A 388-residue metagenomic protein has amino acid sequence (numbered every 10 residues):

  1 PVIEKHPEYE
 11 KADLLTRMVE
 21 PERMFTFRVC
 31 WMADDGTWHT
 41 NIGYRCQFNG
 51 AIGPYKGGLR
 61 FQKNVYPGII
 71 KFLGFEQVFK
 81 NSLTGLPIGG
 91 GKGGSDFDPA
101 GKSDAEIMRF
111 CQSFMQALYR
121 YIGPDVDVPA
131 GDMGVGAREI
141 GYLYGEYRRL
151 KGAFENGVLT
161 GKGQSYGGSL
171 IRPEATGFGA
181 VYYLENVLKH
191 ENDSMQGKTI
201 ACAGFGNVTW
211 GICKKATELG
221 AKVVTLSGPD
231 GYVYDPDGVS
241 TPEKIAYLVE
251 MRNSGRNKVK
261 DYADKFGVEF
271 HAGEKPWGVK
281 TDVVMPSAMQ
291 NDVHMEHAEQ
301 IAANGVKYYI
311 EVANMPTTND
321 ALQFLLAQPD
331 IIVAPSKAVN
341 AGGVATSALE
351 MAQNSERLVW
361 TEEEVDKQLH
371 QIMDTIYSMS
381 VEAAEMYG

Functional and structural regions predicted by a protein language model:
P1-R28: Short, Gly/Pro- and small/polar-rich lid/capping loops
E8, V187-L188, A302-G388: Adenosine-phosphate binding glycine-rich loop
T26-P99: Glycine-rich, N-terminal phosphate-binding loop and its surrounding beta-alpha-beta segment
Q62, N81-Q196: Glycine/serine-rich phosphate-binding loop and adjoining beta1-alpha1 elements at the start of nucleotide-handling
V126-A130, F154-L159, T225-G228, F270-A272 (+3 more regions): General beta-strand structural signal in soluble alpha/beta enzymes
T160-G163, G168-K280: Glycine-rich phosphate/diphosphate-binding loop of Rossmann-like nucleotide-binding domains
F270-T281, N291-Y308: Rossmann-fold NAD(P) dinucleotide-binding segment
